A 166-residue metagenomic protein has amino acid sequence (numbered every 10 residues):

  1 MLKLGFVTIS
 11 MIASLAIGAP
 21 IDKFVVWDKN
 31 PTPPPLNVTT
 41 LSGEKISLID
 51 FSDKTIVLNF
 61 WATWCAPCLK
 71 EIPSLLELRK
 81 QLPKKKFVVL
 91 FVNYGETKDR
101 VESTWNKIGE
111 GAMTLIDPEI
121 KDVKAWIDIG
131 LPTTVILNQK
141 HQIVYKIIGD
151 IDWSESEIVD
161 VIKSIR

Functional and structural regions predicted by a protein language model:
M1-F6: Bacterial N-terminal signal peptides that target proteins for export
I9-G18: Hydrophobic h-region of N-terminal signal peptides that target proteins for export in Gram-negative bacteria
A19-L48: N-terminal "domain-start" segment that seeds a small globular fold
K54-I56, F60-W64, G130: Short pre-active-site segment immediately N-terminal to redox-active cysteine/selenocysteine motifs in thiol-based
N59, F91, V135-I136: Hydrophobic beta-strand core positions in alpha/beta domains
F60-E77: Conserved redox-active cysteine motifs that mediate thiol-disulfide chemistry, especially di-cysteine Cys-X(1-2)-Cys
K86-K98, E110-I120: Thiol-based oxidoreductase modules, predominantly thioredoxin-like and allied folds used for disulfide exchange
S103-G111, D117-K163: Thiol/disulfide oxidoreductase modules built on the thioredoxin-like
